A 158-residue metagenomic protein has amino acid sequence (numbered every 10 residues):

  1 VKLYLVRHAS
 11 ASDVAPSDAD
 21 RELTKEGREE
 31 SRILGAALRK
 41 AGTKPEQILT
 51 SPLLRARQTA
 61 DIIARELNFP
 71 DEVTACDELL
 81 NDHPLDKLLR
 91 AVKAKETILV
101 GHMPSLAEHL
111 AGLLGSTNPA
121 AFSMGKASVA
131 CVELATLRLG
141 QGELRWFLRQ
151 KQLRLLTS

Functional and structural regions predicted by a protein language model:
K2-H83, A91-A94, A107, S116 (+3 more regions): Active-site-proximal alpha-helix that buttresses catalytic centers in soluble enzyme cores
S10, L53, P104, T136 (+1 more regions): Short, glycine/serine-rich, charged loops/turns that create anion-binding and catalytic segments at active sites
I62-I63, G112-L113, A135: Residue-level signal for well-ordered alpha-helical positions
L88: Acidic/His metal-coordination segments adjacent to aromatic residues that form catalytic metal sites in metalloenzymes
E96-A111: A glycine-rich beta-strand to alpha-helix segment that forms a phosphate/ribose-binding loop at ligand/cofactor sites
T117-E143, R149-Q150: Domain-level recognition of soluble alpha/beta enzyme cores, biased toward histidine phosphatases/phosphomutases
